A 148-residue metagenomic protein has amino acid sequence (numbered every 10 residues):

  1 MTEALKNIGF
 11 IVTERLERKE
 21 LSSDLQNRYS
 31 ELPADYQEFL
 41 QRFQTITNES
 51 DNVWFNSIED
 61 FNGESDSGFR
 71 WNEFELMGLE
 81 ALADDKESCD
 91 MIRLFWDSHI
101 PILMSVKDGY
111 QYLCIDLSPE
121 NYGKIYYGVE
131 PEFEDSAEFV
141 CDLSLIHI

Functional and structural regions predicted by a protein language model:
M1-G109: A surface-exposed partner-binding patch
N56, L103, D116, Y126-G128: Residues in well-ordered beta-strands of folded domains
Y110-P119: Broad, structure-driven detector of short, well-ordered beta-strand segments within folded domains
N121-P131: Intrinsically disordered, low-complexity regulatory segments enriched in Ser/Thr/Pro and charged residues
E138-F139: A short, exposed loop/beta-hairpin motif centered on an aromatic-Gly-Thr core
D142-L143: Active-site signature of cysteine proteases
I146-I148: Conserved small/polar residues in nucleotide/adenosyl-binding loops
